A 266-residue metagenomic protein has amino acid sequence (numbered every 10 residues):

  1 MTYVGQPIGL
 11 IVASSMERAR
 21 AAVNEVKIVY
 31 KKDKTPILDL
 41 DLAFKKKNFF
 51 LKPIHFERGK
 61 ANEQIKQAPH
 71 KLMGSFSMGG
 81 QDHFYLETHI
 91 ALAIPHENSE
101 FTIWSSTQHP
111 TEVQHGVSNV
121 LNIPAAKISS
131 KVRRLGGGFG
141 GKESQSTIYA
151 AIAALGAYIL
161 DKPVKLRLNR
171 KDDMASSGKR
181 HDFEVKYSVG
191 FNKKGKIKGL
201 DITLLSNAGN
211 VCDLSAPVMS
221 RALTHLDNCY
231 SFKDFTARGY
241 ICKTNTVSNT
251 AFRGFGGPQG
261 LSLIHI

Functional and structural regions predicted by a protein language model:
M1-L263: Structural alpha/beta core scaffold segments of enzyme domains
